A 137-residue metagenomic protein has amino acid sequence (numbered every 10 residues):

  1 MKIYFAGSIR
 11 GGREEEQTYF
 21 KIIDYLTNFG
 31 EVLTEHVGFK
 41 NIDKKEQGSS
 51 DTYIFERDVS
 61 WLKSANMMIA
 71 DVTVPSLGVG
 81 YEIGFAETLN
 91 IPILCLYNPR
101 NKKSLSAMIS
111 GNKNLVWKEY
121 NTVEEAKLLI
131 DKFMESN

Functional and structural regions predicted by a protein language model:
M1-N137: Conserved catalytic or regulatory cores that recognize and/or transform ribose-phosphate-containing ligands
